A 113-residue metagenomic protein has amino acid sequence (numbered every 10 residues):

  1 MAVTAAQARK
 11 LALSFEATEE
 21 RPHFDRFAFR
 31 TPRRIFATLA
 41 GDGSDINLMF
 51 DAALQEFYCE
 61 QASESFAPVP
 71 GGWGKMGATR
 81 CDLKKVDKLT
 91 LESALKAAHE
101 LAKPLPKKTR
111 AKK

Functional and structural regions predicted by a protein language model:
M1-K113: Charge-dense, helix-prone N-terminal extensions
